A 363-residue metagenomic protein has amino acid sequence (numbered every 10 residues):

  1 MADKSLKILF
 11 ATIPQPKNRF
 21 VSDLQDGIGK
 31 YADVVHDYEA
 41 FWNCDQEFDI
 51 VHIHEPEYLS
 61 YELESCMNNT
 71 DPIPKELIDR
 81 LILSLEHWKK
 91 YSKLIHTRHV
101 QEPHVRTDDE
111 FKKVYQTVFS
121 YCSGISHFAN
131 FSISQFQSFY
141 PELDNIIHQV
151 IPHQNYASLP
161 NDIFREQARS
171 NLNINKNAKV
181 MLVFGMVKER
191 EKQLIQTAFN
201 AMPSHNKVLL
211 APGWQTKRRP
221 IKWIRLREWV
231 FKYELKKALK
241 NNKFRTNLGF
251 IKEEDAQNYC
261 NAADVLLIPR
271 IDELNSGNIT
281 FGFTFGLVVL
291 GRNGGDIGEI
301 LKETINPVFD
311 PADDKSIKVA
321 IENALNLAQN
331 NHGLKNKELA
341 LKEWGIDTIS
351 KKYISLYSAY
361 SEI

Functional and structural regions predicted by a protein language model:
S123-Q137, E142-D162: Donor nucleotide-sugar binding/catalytic pocket of nucleotide-sugar-dependent glycosyltransferases
P160-I174: A short helix/loop element that forms part of the nucleotide-sugar donor recognition site in Leloir-type
N175-E191, F199, S204, L209-P212: Conserved donor-binding/catalytic core segment of Leloir-type glycosyltransferases
I221-Q257: Nucleotide-activated donor-binding/catalytic signature segment of Leloir-type glycosyltransferases, i.e., the conserved
R270-D272: Aromatic "clamp/platform" in nucleotide-sugar-dependent glycosyltransferases that forms part of the donor/acceptor
V288-G291: Short hydrophobic beta-strand element within catalytic cores of glycosyltransferases and related nucleotide-activated
E303-K315, E322-Q329: Conserved acidic donor-binding segment of nucleotide-sugar-dependent glycosyltransferases
A328-S358: A charged, aromatic-enriched C-terminal amphipathic alpha-helix characteristic of glycosyltransferases across folds
